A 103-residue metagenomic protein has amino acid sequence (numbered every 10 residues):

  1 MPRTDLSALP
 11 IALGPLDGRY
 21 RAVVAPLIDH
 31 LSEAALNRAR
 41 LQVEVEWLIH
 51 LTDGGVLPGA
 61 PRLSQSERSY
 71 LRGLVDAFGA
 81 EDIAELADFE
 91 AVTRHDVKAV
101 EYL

Functional and structural regions predicted by a protein language model:
P2-L103: A helix-coil-helix interface module used to build multimeric assemblies and to scaffold catalytic/cofactor sites
